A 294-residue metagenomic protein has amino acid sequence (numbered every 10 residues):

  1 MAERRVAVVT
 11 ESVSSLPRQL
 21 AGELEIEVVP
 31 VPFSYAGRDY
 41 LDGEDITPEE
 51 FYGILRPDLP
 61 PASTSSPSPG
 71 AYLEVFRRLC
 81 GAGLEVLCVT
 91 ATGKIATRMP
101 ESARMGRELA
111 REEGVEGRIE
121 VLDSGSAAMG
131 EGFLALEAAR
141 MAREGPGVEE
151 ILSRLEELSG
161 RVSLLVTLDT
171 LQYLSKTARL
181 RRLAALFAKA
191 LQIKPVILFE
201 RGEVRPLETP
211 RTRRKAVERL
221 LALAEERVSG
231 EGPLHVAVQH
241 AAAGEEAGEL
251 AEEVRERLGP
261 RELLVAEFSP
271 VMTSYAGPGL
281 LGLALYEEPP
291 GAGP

Functional and structural regions predicted by a protein language model:
A2-A7, V13-E27, P32, I95-E108 (+3 more regions): Mixed-charge interfacial surface used for oligomerization/domain docking and macromolecular partner engagement
V6-A71: N-terminal glycine-rich anion-binding loop in soluble enzyme alpha/beta folds
Y35, Y40, F51-Y52, Y72 (+5 more regions): Aromatic side chains
Y40, P61-S68, A91-R98, D123 (+1 more regions): Short secondary-structure transition/capping motifs
L55-D58, L79, L158, A178: Alpha-helix boundary/capping residues
P67-E112: Active-site cofactor/cluster-binding pocket
